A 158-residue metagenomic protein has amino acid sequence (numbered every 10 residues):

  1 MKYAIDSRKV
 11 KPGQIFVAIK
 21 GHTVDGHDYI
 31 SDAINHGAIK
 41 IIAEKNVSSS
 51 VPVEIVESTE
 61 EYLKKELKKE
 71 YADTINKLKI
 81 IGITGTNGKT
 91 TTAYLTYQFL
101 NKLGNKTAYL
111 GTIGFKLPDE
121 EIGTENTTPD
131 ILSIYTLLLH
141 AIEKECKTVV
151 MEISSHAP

Functional and structural regions predicted by a protein language model:
M1-K65, K69: N-terminal leader/targeting and accessory segments in enzymes
K64-P158: Phosphate-binding loop of NTP-binding sites
